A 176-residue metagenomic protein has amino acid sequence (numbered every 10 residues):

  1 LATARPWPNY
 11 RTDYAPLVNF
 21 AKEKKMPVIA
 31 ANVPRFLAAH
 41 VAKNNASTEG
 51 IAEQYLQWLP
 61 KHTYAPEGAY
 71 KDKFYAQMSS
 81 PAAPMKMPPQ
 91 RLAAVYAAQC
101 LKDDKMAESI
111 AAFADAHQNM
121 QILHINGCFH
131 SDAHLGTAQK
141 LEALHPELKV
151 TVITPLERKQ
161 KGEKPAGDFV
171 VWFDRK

Functional and structural regions predicted by a protein language model:
L1-K176: Compositional signal for N-terminal targeting/processing segments
